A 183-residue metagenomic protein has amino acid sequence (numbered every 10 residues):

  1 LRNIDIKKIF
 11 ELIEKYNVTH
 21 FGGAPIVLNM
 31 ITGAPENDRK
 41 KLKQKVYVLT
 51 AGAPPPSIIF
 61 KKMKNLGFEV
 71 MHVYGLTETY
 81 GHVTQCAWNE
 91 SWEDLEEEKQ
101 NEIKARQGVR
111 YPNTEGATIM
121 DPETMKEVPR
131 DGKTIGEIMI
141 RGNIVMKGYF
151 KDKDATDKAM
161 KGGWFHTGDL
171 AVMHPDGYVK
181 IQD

Functional and structural regions predicted by a protein language model:
L1-Y16, P25: ATP-dependent adenylate-forming carboxylate-activation enzymes
R2, A24-P25, G52, G142: Helix N-cap/beta->alpha junction signal
I13, F21-A24, D169, G177-Y178: Residue-level signal for inorganic ion chemistry
K15-G23, T32-E102, E115-G116, M125-P129: Gly/Ser/Thr-rich phosphate-binding loop
I26-L28, P55, V145: Alpha-helix capping/helix-boundary segments
G81, Q107, N113-A117, G136: Change "...and in nucleic-acid phosphodiester-cleaving endonucleases..." to "...and in nucleic-acid processing enzymes
Q107-R110, R130-D131, E137-D183: Conserved ATP-binding/catalytic segment of the ANL
